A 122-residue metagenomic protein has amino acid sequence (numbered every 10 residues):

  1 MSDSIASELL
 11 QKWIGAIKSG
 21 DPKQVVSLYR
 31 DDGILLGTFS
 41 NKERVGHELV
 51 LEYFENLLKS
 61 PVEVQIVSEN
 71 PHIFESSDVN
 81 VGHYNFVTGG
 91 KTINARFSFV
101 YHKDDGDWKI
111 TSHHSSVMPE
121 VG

Functional and structural regions predicted by a protein language model:
M1-Q24, I34-G122: A beta-strand edge to alpha-helix "cap/lid" segment located at domain peripheries
Y29: Active-site-proximal loop/hinge segments that shape catalytic or ion-binding/gating pockets
